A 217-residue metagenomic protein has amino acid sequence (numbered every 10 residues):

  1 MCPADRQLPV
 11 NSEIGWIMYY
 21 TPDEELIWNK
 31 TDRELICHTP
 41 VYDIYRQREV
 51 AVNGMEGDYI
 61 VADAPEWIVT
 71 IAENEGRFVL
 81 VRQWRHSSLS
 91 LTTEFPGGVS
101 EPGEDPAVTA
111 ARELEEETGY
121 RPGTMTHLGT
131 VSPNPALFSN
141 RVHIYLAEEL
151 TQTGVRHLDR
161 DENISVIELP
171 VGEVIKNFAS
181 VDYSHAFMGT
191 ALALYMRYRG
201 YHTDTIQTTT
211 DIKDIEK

Functional and structural regions predicted by a protein language model:
E13-H38: Extreme N-terminal tail/first-helix region
D32-V69, N74: Acidic, metal-coordinating catalytic segment for phosphate/diphosphate chemistry, firing primarily on the Nudix
G57, A64-V69, N74, G98-F187 (+1 more regions): Unchanged
E73-E75, L80-R82: Glycine/small-residue-rich phosphate/adenosyl-binding loop
S87-T93: A conserved beta-turn-beta hairpin within the catalytic core of GNAT-like acetyltransferases that forms part
T190-T208: Charged phosphate-binding loop/patch that engages nucleotide di/tri-phosphates or the phosphate backbone of nucleic
